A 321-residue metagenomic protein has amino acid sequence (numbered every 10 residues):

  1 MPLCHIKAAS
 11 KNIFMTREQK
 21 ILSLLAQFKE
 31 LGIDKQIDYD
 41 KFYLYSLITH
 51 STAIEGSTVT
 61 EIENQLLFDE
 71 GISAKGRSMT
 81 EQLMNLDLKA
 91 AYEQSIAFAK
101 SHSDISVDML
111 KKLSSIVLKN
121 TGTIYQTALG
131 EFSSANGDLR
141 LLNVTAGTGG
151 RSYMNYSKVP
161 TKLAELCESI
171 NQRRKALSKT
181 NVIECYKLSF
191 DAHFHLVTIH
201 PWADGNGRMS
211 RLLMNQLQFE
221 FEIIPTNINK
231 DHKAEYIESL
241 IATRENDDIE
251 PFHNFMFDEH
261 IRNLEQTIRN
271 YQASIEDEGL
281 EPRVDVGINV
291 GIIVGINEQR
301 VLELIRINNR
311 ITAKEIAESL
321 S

Functional and structural regions predicted by a protein language model:
P2-D204, R208-S321: FIC/Doc superfamily catalytic core
